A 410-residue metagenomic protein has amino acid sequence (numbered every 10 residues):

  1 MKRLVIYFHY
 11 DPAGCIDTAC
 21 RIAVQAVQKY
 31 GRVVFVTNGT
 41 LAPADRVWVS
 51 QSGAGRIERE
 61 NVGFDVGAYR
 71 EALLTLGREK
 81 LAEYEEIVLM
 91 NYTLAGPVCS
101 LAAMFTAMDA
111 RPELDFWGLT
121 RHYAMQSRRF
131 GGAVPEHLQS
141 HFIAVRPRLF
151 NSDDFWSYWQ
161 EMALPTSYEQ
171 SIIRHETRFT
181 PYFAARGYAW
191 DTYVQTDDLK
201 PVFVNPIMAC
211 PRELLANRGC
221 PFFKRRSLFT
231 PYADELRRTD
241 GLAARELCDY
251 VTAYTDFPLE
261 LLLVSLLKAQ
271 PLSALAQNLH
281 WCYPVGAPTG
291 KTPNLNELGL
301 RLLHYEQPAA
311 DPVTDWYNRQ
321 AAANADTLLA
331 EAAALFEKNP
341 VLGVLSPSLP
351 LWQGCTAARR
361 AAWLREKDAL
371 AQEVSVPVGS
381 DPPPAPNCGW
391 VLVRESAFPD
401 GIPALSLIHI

Functional and structural regions predicted by a protein language model:
M1-I408: ER/Golgi luminal nucleotide-sugar-dependent glycosyltransferases, focusing on the catalytic module
